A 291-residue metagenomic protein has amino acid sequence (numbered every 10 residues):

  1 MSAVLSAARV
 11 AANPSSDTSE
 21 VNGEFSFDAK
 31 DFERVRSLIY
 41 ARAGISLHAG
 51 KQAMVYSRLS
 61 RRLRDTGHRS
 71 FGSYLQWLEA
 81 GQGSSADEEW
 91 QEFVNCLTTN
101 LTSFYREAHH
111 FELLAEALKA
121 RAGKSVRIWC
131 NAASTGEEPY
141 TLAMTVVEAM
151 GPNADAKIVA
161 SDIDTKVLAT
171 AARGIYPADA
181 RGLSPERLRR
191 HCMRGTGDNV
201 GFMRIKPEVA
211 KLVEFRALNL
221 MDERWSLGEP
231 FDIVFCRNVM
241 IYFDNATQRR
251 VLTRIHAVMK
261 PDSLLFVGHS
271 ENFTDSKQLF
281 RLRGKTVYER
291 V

Functional and structural regions predicted by a protein language model:
S2-W129, G268: Conserved AdoMet
G123, G151, Y176, K260: Short conserved AdoMet
K124-E138, K157-V159: Conserved class I S-adenosyl-L-methionine
T135-P152: Conserved SAM-binding loop of SAM-dependent methyltransferases across substrates and taxa, primarily the Class I
A154-F235, V239-R250, N272-T274: Extended basic-aromatic, gly/pro-enriched interface segments that bind polyanionic ligands
I233, F273-V291: Core SAM-dependent methyltransferase catalytic element
R249-P261: A short glycine-rich, Lys/Arg-flanked "PGG" loop and its adjoining helix->strand segment in the class I
D262-H269: Conserved beta-strand signature within the Rossmann-like core of class I S-adenosyl-L-methionine
